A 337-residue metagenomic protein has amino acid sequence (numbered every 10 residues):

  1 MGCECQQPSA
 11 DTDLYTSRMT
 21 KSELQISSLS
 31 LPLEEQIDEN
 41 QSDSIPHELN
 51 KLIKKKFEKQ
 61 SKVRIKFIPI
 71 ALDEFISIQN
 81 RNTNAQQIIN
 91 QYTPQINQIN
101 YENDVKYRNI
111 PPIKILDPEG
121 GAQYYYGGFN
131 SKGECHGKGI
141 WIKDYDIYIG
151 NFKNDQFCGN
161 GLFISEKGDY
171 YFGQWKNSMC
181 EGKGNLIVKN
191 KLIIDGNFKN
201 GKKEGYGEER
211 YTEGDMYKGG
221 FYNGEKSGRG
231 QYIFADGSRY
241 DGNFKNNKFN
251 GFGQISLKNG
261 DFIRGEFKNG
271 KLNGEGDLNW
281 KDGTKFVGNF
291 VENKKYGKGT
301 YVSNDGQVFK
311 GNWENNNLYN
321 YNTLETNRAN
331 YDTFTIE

Functional and structural regions predicted by a protein language model:
M1-E337: Intrinsically disordered, low-complexity repeat tracts enriched in Gly/Pro/Ser/Thr and acidic residues, frequently
